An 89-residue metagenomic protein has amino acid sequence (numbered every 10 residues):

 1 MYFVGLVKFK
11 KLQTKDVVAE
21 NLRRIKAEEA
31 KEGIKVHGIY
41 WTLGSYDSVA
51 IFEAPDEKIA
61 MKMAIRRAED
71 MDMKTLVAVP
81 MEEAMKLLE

Functional and structural regions predicted by a protein language model:
M1-A30, K35, T42-Y46, V79-E89: Short S/T/G/P-rich N-terminal loop/turn motif that feeds into the first structured element of a domain
V4-V7, Y40-A64: Short, well-ordered beta-strand segments in beta-rich or mixed alpha/beta enzyme and ligand-binding folds
V36-I39, M73-T75: Generic structural signal for residues in well-ordered beta-strands
E53-E83: An amphipathic, aromatic/His-enriched active-site/gating alpha helix that lines ligand/cofactor pockets
